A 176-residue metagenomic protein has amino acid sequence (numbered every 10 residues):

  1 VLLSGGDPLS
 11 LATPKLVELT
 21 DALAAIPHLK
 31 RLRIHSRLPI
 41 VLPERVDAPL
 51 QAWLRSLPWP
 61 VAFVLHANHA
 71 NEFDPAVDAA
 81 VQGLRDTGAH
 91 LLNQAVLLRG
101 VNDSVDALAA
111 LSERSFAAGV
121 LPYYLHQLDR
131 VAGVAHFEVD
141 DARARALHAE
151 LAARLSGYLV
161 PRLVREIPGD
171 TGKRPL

Functional and structural regions predicted by a protein language model:
G5: Basic (Lys/Arg-enriched) interaction patch that binds polyanionic ligands
P8-L9, E166: Gly/Ser/Thr-rich loops at beta-strand to alpha-helix junctions that form or flank small-molecule/cofactor-binding
L9-L155: Conserved AdoMet/S-adenosylmethionine-binding subsite of the radical SAM
R145-L176: C-terminal accessory regions of radical SAM enzymes
